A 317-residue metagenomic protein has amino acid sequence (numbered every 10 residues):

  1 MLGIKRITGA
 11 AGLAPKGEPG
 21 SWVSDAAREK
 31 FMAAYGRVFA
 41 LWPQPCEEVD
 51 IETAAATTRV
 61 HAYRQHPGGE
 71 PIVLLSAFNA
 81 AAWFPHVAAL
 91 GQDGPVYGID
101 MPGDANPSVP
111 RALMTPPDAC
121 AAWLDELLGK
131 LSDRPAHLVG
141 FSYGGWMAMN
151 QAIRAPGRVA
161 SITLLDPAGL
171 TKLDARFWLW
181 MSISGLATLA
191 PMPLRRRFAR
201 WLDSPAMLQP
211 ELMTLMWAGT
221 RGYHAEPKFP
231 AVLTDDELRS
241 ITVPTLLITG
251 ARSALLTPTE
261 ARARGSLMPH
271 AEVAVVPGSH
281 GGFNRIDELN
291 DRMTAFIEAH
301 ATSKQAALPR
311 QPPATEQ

Functional and structural regions predicted by a protein language model:
M1-P71, G94, R134, D287 (+1 more regions): Alpha/beta-hydrolase fold catalytic core
R59, Y63-N106: Conserved HGGG/HGGXW glycine-rich cap/lid loop of the alpha/beta-hydrolase fold
Y97-V139: Active-site loop/oxyanion-hole signature of alpha/beta-hydrolase fold enzymes
M149, I153, S161-T188: Flexible "cap/lid" loop of the alpha/beta hydrolase fold
L173-L179, A187-T242: Conserved alpha/beta-hydrolase catalytic His-Asp/Glu region
I241, L247-T249: Short beta-strand/loop motif that positions the catalytic acidic residue of the alpha/beta-hydrolase fold
R252-L256, G281-G282: Acidic catalytic loop of the alpha/beta-hydrolase fold
G278-N290: Catalytic histidine-centered segment of alpha/beta-hydrolase-like enzymes
